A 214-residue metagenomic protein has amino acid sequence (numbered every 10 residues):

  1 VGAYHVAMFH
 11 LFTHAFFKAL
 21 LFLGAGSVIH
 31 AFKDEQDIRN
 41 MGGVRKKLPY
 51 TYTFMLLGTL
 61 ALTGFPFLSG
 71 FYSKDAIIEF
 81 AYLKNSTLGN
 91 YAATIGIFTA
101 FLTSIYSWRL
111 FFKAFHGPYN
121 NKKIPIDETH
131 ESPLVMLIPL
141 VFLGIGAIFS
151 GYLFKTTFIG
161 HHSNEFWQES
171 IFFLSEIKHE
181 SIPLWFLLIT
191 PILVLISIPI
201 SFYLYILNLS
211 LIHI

Functional and structural regions predicted by a protein language model:
V1-F12, N40-T53, Y72-T99, N121-I212: Membrane-interface segments at transmembrane helix junctions and kinks in multi-pass inner-membrane proteins
V1-R39: Alpha-helical multi-pass transmembrane bundles of energy-transducing inner-membrane proteins
T13-K18, G24, M41, G96-R109 (+1 more regions): Alpha-helical transmembrane segments of multi-pass membrane proteins predominantly involved in bioenergetics
F16-K18, Y50-P66, F101-I105, F142 (+1 more regions): Membrane-embedded alpha-helical segments of transport systems, primarily multispan ion/solute transporters
F22-A25, D34, F65, K74-D75 (+2 more regions): Alpha-helical transmembrane segments of polytopic integral membrane proteins, especially the permease/helical cores
S27-A31, G43, F80, K113: Transmembrane helix-loop junction
D34, F112-I124, S210: Cytoplasmic membrane-interface regions of multi-pass membrane proteins
A61-S69, I97-G117, L153: Transmembrane-helix bundle segments that line or gate the permeation/cavity pathway in multi-pass membrane proteins
